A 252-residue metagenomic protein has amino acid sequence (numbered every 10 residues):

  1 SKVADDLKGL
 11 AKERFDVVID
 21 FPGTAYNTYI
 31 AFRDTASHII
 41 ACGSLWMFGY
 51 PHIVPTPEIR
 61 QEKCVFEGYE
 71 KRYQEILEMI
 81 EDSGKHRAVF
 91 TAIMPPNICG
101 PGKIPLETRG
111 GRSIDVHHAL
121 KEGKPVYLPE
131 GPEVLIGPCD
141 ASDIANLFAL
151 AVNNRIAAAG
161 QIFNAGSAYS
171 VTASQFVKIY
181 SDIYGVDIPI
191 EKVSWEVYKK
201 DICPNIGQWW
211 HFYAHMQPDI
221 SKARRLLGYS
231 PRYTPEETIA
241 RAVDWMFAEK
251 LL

Functional and structural regions predicted by a protein language model:
S1-S37, A41, M47-I53: NAD(P)H-binding glycine-rich loop region in Rossmannoid oxidoreductase-like domains and their noncatalytic homologs
S44-E70, E81-H86, K103: Active-site "gating" loop of Rossmann-like NAD(P)-dependent oxidoreductase/epimerase domains
I80-E107: Conserved beta-loop-beta element that borders a ligand/cofactor-binding pocket
A92, P132, G137-A145, I162 (+3 more regions): Conserved loop-to-helix N-cap of the C-terminal "lid" that shapes the substrate pocket in Rossmann-like
E107-V116, L128-N153, G160-Q161: Substrate-positioning beta->alpha
A141, K199-S230: Conserved C-terminal active-site "lid" loop/helix of NAD(P)H-dependent oxidoreductases that clamps the redox cofactor
L147-Q208, V243: Mid/C-terminal beta-alpha module of Rossmann-like enzyme folds, strongest in SDR-family dehydrogenases/epimerases
T234-L252: Amphipathic terminal alpha-helices
